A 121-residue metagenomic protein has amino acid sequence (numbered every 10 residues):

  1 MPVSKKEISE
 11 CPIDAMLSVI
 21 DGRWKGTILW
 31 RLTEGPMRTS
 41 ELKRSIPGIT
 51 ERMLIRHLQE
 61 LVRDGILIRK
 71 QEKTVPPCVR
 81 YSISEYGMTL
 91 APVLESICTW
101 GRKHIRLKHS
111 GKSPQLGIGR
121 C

Functional and structural regions predicted by a protein language model:
M1-I8, M37, R63, I68 (+1 more regions): C-terminal regulatory/oligomerization modules of transcriptional regulators
E7-M53, T74-S82, G111: N-terminal helix-turn-helix DNA-binding core of bacterial DNA-binding proteins
S18, G22, G26, E34 (+4 more regions): Generic detection of well-ordered alpha-helical segments
L54, L58-L61: Basic amphipathic alpha-helical segments that dock to polyanions
